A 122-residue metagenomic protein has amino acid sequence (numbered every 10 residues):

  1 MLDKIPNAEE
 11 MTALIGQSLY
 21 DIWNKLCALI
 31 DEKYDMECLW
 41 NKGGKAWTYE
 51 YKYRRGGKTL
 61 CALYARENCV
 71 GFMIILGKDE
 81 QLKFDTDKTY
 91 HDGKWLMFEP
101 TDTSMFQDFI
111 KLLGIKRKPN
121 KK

Functional and structural regions predicted by a protein language model:
M1-A28, G44: Charge-rich, low-complexity N-terminal segments
W23, C38, K121-K122: Residue-level signal for secondary-structure boundary elements
N24, N41-K94: Short, conserved beta-strand/beta-arch hydrophobic-aromatic motifs that form part of recognition grooves or interface
C27-D31, G114: Generic solvent-exposed, charged/amphipathic alpha-helical segments that serve as macromolecular interface scaffolds
D31-K42: Charged, well-structured alpha/beta interaction segments
T86-K122: Well-ordered alpha/beta subsegment
